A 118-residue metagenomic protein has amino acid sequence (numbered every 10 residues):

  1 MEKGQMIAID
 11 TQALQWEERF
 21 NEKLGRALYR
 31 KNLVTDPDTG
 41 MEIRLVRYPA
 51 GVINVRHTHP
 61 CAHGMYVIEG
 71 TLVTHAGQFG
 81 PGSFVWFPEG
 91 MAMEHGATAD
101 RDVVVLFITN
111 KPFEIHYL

Functional and structural regions predicted by a protein language model:
M1-G40, L118: A short, N-terminal "cap"/entry segment at the start of jelly-roll beta-barrel domains of the cupin/DSBH fold
A27, K31-T58, P88-A92: Conserved short histidine dyad/triad with adjacent acidic residue
G40, T58-P60, G77-F79, T98-A99: Short glycine/proline-enriched turns and hinge-like loops at secondary-structure junctions
I43-Y48, V67-G70, H95, V105-I108: Short, well-ordered beta-strand segments in beta-rich or mixed alpha/beta enzyme and ligand-binding folds
A50, H59-T74, P81: Glycine- and acidic-residue-biased ligand/ion/polar-headgroup-sensing regions
Q78, E89-H116: Ligand-binding loop in jelly-roll beta-barrel domains
